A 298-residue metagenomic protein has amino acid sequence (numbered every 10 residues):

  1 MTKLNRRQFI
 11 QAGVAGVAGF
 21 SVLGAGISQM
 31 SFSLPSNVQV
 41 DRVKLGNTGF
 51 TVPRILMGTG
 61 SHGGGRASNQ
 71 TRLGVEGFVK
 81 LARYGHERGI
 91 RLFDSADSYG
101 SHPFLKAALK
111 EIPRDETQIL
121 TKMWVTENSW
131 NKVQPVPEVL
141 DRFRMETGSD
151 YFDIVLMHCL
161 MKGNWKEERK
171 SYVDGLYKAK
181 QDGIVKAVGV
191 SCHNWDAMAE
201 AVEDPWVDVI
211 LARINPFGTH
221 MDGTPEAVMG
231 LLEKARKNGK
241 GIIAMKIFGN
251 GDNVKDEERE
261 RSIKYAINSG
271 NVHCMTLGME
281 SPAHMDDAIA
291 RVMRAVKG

Functional and structural regions predicted by a protein language model:
T2-T117, Y265, S269: N-terminal binding-site loop/beta-alpha segment at the start of enzyme catalytic domains that lines or forms
L45, M57, F93, I119 (+4 more regions): Conserved, mostly hydrophobic/aromatic
N47-G49, K106-R114, R144-G148, V202-P205 (+1 more regions): Acidic (Asp/Glu)-rich catalytic clusters
S61-V75, M123-V133, N253-K255: Active-site mouth loops of central-metabolism enzymes
Q70-Y84, N131-E146, N194-E200, E258-I263: Short, acidic/polar
E116-N128, V155-H158: A short, structured active-site edge motif that brings together acidic residues
T147-G163: Active-site groove signature of glycoside hydrolases
C159-G298: Beta/alpha (TIM)-barrel catalytic core signal, keyed to glycine-rich beta->alpha loops juxtaposed to Asp/Glu that bind
